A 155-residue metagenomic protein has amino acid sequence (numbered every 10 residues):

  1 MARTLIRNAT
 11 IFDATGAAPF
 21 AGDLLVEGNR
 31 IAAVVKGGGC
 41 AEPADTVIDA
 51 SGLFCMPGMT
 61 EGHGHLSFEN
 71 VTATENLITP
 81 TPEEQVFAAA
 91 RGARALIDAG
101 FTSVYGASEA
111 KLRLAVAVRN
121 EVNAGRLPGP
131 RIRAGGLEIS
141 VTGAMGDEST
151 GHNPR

Functional and structural regions predicted by a protein language model:
A2-R3, I11-P57: Histidine-rich, glycine-flanked metal-binding segment
G22, G64, P130: Change "...and in nucleic-acid phosphodiester-cleaving endonucleases..." to "...and in nucleic-acid processing enzymes
A44, A73-T74, P128: Glycine-rich, flexible loop/turn motifs
I48-D49, Y105-G106, A134: General beta-strand structural signal in soluble alpha/beta enzymes
L53-N120, T142: Metal-associated gating/positioning segment near the N- to mid-region
N123-R155: Metal-coordinating catalytic core of metallo-dependent amide/deamination hydrolases
